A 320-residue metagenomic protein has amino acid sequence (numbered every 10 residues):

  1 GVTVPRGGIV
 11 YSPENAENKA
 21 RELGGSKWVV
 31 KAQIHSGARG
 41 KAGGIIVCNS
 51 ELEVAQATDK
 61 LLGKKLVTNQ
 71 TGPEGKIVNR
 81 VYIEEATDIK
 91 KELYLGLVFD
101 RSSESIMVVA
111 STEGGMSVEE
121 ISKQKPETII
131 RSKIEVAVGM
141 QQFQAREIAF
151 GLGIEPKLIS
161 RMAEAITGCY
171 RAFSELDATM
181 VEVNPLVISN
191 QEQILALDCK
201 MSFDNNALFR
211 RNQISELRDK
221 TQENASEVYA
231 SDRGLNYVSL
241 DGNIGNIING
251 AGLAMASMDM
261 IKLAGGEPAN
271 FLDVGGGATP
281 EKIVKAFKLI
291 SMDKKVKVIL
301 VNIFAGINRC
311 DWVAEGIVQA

Functional and structural regions predicted by a protein language model:
G1-V183, V187-V301, D311-V318: ATP-dependent carboxylate/acyl-activation modules
F304-N308: Glycine-rich, proline-tolerant flexible connector loops at the mouths of alpha/beta enzymes
